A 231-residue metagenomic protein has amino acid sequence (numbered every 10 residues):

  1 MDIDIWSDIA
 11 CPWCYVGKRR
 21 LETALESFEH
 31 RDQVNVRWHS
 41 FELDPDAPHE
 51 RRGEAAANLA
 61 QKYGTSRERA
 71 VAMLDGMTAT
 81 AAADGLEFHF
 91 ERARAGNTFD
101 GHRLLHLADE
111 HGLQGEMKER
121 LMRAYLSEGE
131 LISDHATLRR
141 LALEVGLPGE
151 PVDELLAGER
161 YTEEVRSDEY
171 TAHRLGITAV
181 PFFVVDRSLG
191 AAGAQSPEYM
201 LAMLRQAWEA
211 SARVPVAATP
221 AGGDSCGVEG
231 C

Functional and structural regions predicted by a protein language model:
M1, E50-R51, G64-E68, L141-G146 (+1 more regions): A broad, low-specificity signal for short, low-complexity segments enriched in glycine/proline and polar/charged
M1-W6, R37-W38: Short, well-ordered beta-strand elements
I5-W6, W13-H30, L105-C231: C-terminal cap of thioredoxin/glutaredoxin-like
S7-I9, E42: Short, histidine-centered active-site or binding-site loop motifs used for metal coordination, general acid-base
R19-Y125, A221, C226-C231: Structural alpha/beta surface segment adjacent to cysteine/selenocysteine redox centers across thiol/disulfide enzymes
